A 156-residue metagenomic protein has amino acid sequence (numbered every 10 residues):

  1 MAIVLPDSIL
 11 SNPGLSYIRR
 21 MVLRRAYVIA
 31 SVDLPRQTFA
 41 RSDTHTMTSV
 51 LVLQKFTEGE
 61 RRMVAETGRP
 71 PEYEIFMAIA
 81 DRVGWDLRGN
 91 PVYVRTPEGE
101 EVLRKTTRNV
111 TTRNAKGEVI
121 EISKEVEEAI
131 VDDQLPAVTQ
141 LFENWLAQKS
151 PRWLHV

Functional and structural regions predicted by a protein language model:
A2-V156: A conserved structural/catalytic subdomain of Rossmann-like adenosyl-cofactor enzymes
